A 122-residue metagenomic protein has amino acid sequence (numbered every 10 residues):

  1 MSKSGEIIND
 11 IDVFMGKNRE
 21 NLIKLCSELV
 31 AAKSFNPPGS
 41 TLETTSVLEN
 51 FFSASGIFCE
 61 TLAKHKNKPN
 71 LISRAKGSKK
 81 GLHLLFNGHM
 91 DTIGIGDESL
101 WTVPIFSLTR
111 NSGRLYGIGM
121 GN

Functional and structural regions predicted by a protein language model:
S2-G121: Acidic/His- and Gly-rich active-site-bordering loop/insert found across diverse amide/peptide-bond hydrolases
